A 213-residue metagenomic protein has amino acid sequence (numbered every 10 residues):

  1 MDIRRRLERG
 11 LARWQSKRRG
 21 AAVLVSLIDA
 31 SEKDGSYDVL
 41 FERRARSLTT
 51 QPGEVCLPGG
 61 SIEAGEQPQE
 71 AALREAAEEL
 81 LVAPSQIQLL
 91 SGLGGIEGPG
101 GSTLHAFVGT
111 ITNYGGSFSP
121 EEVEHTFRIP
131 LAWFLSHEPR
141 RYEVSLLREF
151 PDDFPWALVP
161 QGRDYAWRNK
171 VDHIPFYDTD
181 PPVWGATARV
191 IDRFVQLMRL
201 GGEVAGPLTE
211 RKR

Functional and structural regions predicted by a protein language model:
M1-G115, V144, P151-R213: N-terminal leader/linker segments that precede catalytic domains of diphosphate-processing enzymes
F118-F154: Acidic, glycine-rich loop-and-strand cores that form catalytic or ligand-binding grooves in diverse globular domains
